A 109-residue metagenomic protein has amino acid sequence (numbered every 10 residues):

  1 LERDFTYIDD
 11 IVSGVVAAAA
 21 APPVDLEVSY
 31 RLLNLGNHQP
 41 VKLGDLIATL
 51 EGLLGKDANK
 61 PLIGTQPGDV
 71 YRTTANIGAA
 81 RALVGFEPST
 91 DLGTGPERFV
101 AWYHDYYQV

Functional and structural regions predicted by a protein language model:
L1-V109: C-terminal substrate-binding subdomain of Rossmann-fold SDR/epimerase-dehydratase oxidoreductases
